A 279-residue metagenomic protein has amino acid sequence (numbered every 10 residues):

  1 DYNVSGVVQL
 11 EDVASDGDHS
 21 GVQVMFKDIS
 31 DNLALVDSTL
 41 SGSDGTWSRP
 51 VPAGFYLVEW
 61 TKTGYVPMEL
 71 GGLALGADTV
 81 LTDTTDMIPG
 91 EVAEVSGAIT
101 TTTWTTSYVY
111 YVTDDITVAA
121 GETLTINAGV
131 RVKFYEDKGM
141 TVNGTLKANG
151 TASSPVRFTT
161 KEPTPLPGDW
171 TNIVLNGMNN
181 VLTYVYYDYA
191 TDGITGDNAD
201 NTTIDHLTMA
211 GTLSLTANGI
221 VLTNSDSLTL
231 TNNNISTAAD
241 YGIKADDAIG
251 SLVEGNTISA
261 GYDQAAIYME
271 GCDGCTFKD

Functional and structural regions predicted by a protein language model:
D1, L73-A93: Extracellular beta-sheet/turn segments enriched in Thr/Pro/Gly and aliphatic residues
S5-S20: Structural motif
S20, D28-P50: Short, acidic Ser/Thr/Gly-rich low-complexity loop/linker segments typical of extracellular and cell-surface proteins
Q23-K27, E59: Beta-strand signatures of extracellular beta-sandwich domains
S43, P52-A53, A77, A120: Surface-exposed loops/turns
A53-G64: A short, solvent-exposed beta-strand micro-motif common in secreted/extracellular proteins
P67-L73: Edge beta-strands of extracellular beta-sandwich domains
M87-D279: Beta-strand/loop edge motif enriched in small/polar residues
